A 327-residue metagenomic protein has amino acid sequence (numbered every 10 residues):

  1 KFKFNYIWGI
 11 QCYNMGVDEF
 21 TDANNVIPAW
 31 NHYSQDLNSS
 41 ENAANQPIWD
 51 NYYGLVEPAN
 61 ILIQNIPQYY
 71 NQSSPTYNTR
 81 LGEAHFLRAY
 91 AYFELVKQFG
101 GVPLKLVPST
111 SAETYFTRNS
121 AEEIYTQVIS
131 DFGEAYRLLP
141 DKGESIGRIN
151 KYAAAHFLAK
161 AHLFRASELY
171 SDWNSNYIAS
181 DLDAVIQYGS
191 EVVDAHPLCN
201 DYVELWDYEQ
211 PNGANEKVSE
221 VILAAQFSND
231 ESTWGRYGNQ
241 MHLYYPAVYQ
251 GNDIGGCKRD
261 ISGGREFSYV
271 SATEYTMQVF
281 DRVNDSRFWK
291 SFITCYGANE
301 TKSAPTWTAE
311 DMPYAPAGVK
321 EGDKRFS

Functional and structural regions predicted by a protein language model:
K1-P28, Y125, G133-Y136, R148 (+2 more regions): An aromatic- and glycine-enriched ligand-binding surface/loop that stacks and positions planar moieties
N24-F99, E113-T126, S130-I146: Conserved, well-structured interaction surfaces
I63, P103-K105, V221-A225: Structural recognition of the beta-strand scaffold that forms the well-ordered cores of secreted hydrolase catalytic
Q72, L104-V107, N200-Y202: Short, hydrophobic secondary-structure boundary micro-motifs
Y90, L158-K160: Structural motif
V96-Q98, P103, G143, F164-W173: Short coil/turn linking the two alpha-helices of tandem helical-hairpin repeats
P108-A112: Short edge-strand/loop segments of extracellular domains
